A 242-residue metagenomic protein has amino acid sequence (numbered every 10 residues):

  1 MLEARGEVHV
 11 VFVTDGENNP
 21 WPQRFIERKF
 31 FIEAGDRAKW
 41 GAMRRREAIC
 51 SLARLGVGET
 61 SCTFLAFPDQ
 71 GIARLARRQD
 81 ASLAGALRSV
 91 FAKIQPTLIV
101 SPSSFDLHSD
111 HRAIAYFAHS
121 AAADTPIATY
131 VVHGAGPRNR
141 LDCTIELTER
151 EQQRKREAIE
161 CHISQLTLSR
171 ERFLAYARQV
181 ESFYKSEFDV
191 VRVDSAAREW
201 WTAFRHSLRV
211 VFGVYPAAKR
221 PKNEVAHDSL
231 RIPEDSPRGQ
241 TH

Functional and structural regions predicted by a protein language model:
M1-I94, H119-A128, R150-Q153, A158 (+2 more regions): Active-site rim/loop-helix segments in enzyme catalytic domains that contact anionic ligands
E17-P20, D106-R112, P137: Active-site environment of divalent metal-dependent phosphoester hydrolases
L65-P68, S101-F105, V131-V132: Short, well-ordered beta-to-alpha junction loops that form the rim of enzyme active sites and present histidine/acidic
R77, H111-A115: Conserved strand-to-helix beginnings and helix N-cap segments that scaffold or border functional pockets
R88-D106, H111: Proline-aspartate-enriched helix->loop->beta-strand connector
P96, G134-R138: Short acidic (Asp/Glu) and glycine-rich catalytic loops that position anionic groups and cofactors
P137-D194: A conserved mid-domain beta-alpha-beta active-site/ligand-binding segment of alpha/beta enzyme cores
R172-H242: C-terminal regulatory/interaction regions
